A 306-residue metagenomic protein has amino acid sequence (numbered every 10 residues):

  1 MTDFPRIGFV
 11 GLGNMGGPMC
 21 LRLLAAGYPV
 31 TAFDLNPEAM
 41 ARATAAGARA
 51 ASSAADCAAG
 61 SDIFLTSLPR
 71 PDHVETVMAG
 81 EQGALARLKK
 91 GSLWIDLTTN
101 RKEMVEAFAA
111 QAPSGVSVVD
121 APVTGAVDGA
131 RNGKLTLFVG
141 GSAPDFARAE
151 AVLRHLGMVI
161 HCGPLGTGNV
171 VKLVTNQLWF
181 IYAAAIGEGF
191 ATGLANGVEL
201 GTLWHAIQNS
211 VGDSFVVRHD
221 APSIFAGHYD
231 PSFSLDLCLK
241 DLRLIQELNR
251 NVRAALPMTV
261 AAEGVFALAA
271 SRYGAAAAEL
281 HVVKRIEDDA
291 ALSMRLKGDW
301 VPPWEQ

Functional and structural regions predicted by a protein language model:
M1-S67, S92, L97-T98, V127 (+1 more regions): NAD(P)+-binding Rossmann beta1-loop-alpha1 motif at the extreme N-terminus of oxidoreductases
I7, N100-F180: Rossmann-fold dinucleotide-binding core
A54-S117: Rossmann-fold NAD(P) dinucleotide-binding segment
K134-V139, I160, P164-N196, H205-H219 (+1 more regions): Active-site-proximal catalytic alpha-helix in oxidoreductases
L165, N169, D213-F215, H219-H281 (+1 more regions): Interdomain hinge/lid region at the active-site interface of Rossmann-like NAD(P)-dependent oxidoreductases
Y273-Q306: NAD(P)-dependent dehydrogenase/reductase Rossmann-like domain
